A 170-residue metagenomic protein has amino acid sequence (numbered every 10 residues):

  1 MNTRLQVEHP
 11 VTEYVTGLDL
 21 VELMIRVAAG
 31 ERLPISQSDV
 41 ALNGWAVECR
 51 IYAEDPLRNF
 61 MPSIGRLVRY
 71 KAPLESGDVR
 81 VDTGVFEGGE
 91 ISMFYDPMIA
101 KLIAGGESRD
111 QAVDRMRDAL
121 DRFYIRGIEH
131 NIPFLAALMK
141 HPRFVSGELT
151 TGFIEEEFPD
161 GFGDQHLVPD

Functional and structural regions predicted by a protein language model:
Q6, P10-D170: Catalytic cores of soluble metabolic enzymes centered on carboxylation/carboxyl-transfer
